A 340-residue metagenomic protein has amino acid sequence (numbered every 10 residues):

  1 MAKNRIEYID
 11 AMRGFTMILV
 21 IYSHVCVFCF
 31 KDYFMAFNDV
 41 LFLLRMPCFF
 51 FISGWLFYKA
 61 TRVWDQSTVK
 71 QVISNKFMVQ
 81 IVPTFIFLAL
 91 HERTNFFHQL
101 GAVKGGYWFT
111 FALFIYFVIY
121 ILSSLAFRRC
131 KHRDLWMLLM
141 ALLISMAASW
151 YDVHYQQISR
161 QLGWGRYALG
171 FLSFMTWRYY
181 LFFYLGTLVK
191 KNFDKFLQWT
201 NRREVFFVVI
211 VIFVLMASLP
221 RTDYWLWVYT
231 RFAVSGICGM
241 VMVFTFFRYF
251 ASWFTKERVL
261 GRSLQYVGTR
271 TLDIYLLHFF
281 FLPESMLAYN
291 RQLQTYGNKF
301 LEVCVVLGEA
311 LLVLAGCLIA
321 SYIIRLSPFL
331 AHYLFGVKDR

Functional and structural regions predicted by a protein language model:
M1-W150, H154, R258, Q292-R340: Membrane-cytosol interface segments of multi-pass membrane proteins, especially ER/Golgi lipid-handling enzymes
M17-V20, Q156, F279-L282, M286: Alpha-helical transmembrane segments and their lipid-water interface positions in multi-pass membrane proteins
V27-C29, K191, L282-E284: Active-site environment of divalent metal-dependent phosphoester hydrolases
F34-M46, H98-A112, V153-F182, A217-M242 (+1 more regions): Interfacial loop-to-helix transition and helix-capping segments at the boundaries of transmembrane helices
F51, L219-F329: Alpha-helical transmembrane segments of multi-pass integral membrane proteins
F57-D65, L122-C130, L185-F196, S218-R221 (+2 more regions): Structural signal for the C-terminal ends of transmembrane alpha-helices and the immediately following loop
P83, V211-I212, I237, L272-L276 (+1 more regions): Small-residue-rich segments of transmembrane alpha-helices in multi-pass membrane proteins, especially helix faces
L125-W227, L287: Aromatic-enriched alpha-helical transmembrane segments of multi-pass intramembrane proteins
